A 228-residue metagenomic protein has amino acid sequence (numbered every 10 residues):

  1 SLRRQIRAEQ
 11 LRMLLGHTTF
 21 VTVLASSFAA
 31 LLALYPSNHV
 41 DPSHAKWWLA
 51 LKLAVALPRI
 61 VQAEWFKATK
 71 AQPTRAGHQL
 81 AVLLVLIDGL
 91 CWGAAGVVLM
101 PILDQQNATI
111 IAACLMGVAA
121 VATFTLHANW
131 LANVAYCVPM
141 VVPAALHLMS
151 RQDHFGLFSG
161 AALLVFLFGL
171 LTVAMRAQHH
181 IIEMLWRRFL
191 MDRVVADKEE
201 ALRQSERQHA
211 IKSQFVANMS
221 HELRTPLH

Functional and structural regions predicted by a protein language model:
S1-L11: Short, Lys/Arg-rich, polar N-terminal cytosolic tail immediately upstream of the first transmembrane signal-anchor
R3, A162, Q208: Residue-level marker of regulatory loop/turn positions in helix-turn-helix DNA-binding domains and in histidine
L14-T69, L164-L171: Hydrophobic alpha-helical transmembrane segments of multi-pass membrane proteins
S37-D41, E64-A71, M100-Q105, Q152-G156 (+1 more regions): Transmembrane helix-loop junctions in multipass membrane proteins, especially transporters and channels
A71-V85: Juxtamembrane helix-capping/reentrant segments at transmembrane boundaries
V82-T172: Hydrophobic transmembrane alpha-helices
V165-L202: Juxtamembrane or sensor-core-proximal signal-transducing alpha helices that couple sensory domains to cytosolic
D197-H228: Primarily the dimerization/phosphotransfer
